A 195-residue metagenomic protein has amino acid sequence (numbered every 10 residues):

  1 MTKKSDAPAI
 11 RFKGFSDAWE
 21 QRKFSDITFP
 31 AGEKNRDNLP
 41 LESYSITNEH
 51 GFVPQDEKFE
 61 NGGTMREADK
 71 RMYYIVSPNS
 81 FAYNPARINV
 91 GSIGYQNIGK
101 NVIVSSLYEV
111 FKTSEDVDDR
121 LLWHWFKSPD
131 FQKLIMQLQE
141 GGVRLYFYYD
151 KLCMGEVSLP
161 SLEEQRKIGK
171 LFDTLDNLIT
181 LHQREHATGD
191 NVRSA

Functional and structural regions predicted by a protein language model:
M1-E20, G155, S161-A195: Amphipathic alpha-helical segments with low aromatic content
K4-P8, V102-L107, E140-R166: A short glycine-rich beta-alpha junction/loop motif
R11-K13, T64, E109-S114, M154-L159: Short, well-ordered beta-strand elements within core beta-sheets of diverse protein domains
R11-R36: Non-catalytic DNA-recognition/assembly elements of restriction-modification systems
D26-G32, S80, N89, E109 (+5 more regions): C-terminal accessory/regulatory regions appended to core domains
N35-R66: DNA target-recognition patches
Q55, R66-F131: A short beta-sheet element
